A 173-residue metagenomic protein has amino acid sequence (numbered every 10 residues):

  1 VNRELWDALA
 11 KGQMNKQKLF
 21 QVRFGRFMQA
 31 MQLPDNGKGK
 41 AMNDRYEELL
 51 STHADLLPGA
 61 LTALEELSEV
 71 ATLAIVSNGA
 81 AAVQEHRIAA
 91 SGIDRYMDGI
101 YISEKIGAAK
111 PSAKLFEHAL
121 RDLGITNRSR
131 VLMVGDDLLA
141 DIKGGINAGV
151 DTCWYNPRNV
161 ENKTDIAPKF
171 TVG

Functional and structural regions predicted by a protein language model:
V1-L61: N-terminal helical cap/lid subdomain that shapes the substrate entry/recognition surface in HAD-like hydrolases
A8-K11, E47-L49, E69, Y101-I102 (+1 more regions): A short, structure-level motif marking secondary-structure boundaries and short turns
N15, A54, I75, V131-M133: Residue-level marker of alpha-helix boundaries and capping positions
M31, L67-A71: A structural motif corresponding to the C-terminal end of an alpha-helix and its immediate exit/capping segment
L61, E65, G79-G173: Asp-based, Mg2+/Mn2+-dependent phosphohydrolase catalytic module
T72-L73, D151: Residue-level detector of anion-binding/catalytic polar loops
